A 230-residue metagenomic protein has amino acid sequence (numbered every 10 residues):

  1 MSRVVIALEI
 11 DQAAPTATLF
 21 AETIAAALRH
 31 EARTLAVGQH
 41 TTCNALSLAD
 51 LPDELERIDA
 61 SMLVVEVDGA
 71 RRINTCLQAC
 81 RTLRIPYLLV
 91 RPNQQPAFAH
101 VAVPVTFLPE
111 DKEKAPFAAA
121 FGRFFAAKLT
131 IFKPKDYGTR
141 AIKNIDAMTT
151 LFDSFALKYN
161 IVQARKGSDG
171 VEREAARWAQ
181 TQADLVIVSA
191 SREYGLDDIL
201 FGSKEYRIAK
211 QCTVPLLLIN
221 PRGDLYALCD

Functional and structural regions predicted by a protein language model:
M1-R33, C76, T82, N93-P134 (+2 more regions): Short acidic/Ser/Thr-enriched loop-to-helix initiation segments
A7-D11, V37-G38, V65-A70, P104-F107 (+3 more regions): Structural motif
A14, N44-A45, D111, G167-S168 (+1 more regions): A conditional alpha-helix N-cap/helix-loop micro-motif detector
A14, R72-I73, D111-K112, V171-E172 (+1 more regions): Short, well-ordered alpha-helical microsegments
T18-F20, A25-A27, D50-Q95, Q180-D230: Gly/Ser-rich helix-loop-strand patches that form or flank binding pockets for ribonucleotide-derived cofactors
A32, Q39-H40, Y87, Y159-Q163 (+1 more regions): Generic structural signal for residues in well-ordered beta-strands
A36-A49, D136, I161-D169: Short beta->alpha junction loops
G167-Q180: A short, acidic, amphipathic alpha-helical segment used as a generic capping/interface helix at domain edges
